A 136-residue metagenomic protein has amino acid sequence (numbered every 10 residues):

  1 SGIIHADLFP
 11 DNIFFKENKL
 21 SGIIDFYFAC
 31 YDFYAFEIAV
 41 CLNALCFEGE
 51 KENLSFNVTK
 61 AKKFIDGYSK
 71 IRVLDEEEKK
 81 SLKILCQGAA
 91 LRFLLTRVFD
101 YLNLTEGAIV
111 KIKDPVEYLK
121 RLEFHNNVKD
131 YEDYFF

Functional and structural regions predicted by a protein language model:
S1-F36: Active-site acidic catalytic loop and adjacent metal/ATP-binding pocket of ATP-dependent phosphoryl transfer enzymes
G2, V58, I84-G88: An alpha-helix initiation/capping motif
I23, R72-V73: Aromatic-glycine-rich donor-binding/catalytic loop that engages nucleotide-sugar donors across glycosyltransferases
D32, V58, I112-P115: Short, conserved loop/turn and helix-capping segments at secondary-structure boundaries that abut family-defining
A35-R72, A89-L104: Active-site activation/catalytic loop segments of kinase-like enzymes and analogous catalytic loops in related
E76-C86: All-alpha amphipathic helical-bundle segments outside canonical DNA-binding/catalytic cores that form hydrophobic
F93-F136: ATP/Mg2+ or Mg2+-diphosphate-binding catalytic cores that bind nucleotide phosphates or diphosphates via glycine-rich
